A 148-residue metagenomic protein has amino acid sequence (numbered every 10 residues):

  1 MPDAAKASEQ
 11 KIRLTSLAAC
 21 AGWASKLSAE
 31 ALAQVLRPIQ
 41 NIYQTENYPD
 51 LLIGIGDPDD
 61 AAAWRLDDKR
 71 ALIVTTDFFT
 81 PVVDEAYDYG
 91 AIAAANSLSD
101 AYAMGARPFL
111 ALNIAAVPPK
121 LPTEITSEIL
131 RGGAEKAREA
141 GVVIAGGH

Functional and structural regions predicted by a protein language model:
M1-A5, F78-P81: A short, flexible low-complexity segment enriched in Lys/Arg and Gly/Pro that occurs in N-terminal basic tails
A4-A19: Immediate flanking context of iron-sulfur cluster ligation sites
G22: Short, cysteine/histidine-rich loop/knuckle motifs that typically chelate Zn2+
S25-H148: Glycine-rich phosphate/pyrophosphate-binding loop regions near the starts of catalytic domains
